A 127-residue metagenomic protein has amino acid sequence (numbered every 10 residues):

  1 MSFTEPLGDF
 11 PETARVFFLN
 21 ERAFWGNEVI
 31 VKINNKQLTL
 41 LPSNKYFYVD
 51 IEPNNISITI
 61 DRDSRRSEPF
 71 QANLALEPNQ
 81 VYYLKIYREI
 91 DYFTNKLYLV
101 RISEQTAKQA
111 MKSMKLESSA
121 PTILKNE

Functional and structural regions predicted by a protein language model:
M1-E127: Short loop/turn and low-complexity linker motifs enriched in small/turn-promoting residues
